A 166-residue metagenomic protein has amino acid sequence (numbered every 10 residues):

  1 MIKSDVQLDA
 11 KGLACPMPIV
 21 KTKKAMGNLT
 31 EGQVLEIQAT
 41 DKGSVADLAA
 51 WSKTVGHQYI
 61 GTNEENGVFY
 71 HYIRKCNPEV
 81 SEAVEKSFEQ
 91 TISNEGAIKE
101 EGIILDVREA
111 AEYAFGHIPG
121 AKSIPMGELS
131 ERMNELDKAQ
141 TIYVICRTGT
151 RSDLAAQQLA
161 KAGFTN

Functional and structural regions predicted by a protein language model:
K3-A10, N28-T30, K53-T54, Q58-F115: Flexible, polar/low-complexity N-terminal or interdomain linker segments that lie immediately upstream of folded
G12-T22, A39-D47, C146-S152: Short, thiol/selenol-centered motifs that function as redox-active sites or metal-ligating centers
T22-K24, G127-E135: Short internal alpha-helix immediately C-terminal to a glycine-rich phosphate-binding loop in Rossmann-like
N28-Q38: Short glycine-rich, basic-tinged beta-strand/loop micro-motifs
K42, M133-N166: Catalytic cysteine-centered active loop of the rhodanese-like fold, especially the PTP/DSP P-loop
V55-G61, A121-M126, G163-N166: Short hydrophobic/aromatic-enriched beta-strand-loop microsegments
Y113-P119, L136: Short loop/helix-cap segments at secondary-structure boundaries that form the rim of catalytic
